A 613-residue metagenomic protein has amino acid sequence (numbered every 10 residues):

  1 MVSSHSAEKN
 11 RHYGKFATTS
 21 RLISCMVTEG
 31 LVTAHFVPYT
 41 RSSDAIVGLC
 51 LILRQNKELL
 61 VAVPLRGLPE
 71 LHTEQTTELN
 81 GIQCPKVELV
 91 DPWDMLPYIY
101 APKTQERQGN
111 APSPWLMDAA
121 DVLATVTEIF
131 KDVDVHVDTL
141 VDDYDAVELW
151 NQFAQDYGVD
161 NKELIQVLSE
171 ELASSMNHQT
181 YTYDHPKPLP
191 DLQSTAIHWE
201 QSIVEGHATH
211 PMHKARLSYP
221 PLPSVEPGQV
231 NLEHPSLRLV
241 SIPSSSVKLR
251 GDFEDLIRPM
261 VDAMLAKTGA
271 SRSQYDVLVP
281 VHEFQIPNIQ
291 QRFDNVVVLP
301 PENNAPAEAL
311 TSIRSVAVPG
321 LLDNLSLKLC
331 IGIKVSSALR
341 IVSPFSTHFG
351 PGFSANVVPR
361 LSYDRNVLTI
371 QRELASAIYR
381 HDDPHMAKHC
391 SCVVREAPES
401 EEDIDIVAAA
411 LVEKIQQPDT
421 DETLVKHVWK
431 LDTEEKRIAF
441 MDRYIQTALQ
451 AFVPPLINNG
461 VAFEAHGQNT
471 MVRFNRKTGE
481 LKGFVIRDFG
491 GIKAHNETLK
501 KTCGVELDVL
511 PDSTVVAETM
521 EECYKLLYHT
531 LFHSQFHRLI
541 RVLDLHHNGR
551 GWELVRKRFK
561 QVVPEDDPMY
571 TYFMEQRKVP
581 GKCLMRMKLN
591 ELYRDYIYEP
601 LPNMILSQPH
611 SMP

Functional and structural regions predicted by a protein language model:
M1-T447, N475-P613: Nucleotide/phosphate-binding site architecture used for ATP/NTP-dependent chemistry
L449-V453: Short C-lobe core helix of eukaryotic-like protein kinase catalytic domains
P454-N459: Protein kinase catalytic-loop region centered on the HRD/HxD motif
F463: Residue immediately N-terminal to the catalytic "proton-acceptor" Asp in the protein kinase catalytic loop
H466-Q468: Canonical protein kinase catalytic loop motif
T470-V472: Hydrophobic residue at the +6 position relative to the catalytic HRD Asp in the kinase catalytic loop
